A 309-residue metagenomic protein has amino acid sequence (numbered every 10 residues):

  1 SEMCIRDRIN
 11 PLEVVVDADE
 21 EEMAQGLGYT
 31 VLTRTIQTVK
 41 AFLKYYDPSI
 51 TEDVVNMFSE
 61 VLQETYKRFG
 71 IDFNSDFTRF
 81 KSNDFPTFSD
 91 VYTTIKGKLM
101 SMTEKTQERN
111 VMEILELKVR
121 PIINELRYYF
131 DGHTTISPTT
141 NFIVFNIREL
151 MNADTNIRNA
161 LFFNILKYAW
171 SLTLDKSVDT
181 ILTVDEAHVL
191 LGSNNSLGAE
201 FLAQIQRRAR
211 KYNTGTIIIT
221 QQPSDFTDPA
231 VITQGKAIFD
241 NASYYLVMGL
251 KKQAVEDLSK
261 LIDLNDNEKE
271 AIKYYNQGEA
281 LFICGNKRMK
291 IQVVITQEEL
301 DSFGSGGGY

Functional and structural regions predicted by a protein language model:
S1-T214, I218, I232, A271-Y275 (+1 more regions): P-loop NTPase motor domains
Q221-S224: C-terminal amphipathic alpha-helical interaction region
F226-Y309: C-terminal regions of RecA-like/P-loop NTPase motor modules
